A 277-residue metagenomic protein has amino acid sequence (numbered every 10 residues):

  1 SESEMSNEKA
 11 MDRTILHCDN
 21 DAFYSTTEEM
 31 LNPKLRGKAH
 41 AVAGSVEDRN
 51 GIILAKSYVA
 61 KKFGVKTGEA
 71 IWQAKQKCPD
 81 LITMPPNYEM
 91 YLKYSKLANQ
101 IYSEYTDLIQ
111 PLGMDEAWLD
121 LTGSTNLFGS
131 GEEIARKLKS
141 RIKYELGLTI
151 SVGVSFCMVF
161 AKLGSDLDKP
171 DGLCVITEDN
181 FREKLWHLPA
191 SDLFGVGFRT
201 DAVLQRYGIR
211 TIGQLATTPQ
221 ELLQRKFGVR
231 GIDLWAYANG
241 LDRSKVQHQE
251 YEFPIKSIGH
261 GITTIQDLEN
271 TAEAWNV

Functional and structural regions predicted by a protein language model:
S1-M114, W118, A238: Residues that scaffold, gate, or flank divalent-cation-dependent active/transport sites
H17, T200-V277: DNA-contacting surface of Y-family translesion DNA polymerases
T27-E29, I52-A55, F160-D168, R206 (+2 more regions): Short acidic, glycine/serine/threonine-rich loops at helix termini
L97, I101-Y105, K137-E145, V203 (+2 more regions): Generic non-transmembrane alpha-helical segments
M114-D120, F156-M158, T218: Short, conserved phosphate-binding/catalytic loop or strand-edge motifs used in phosphoryl-/nucleotidyl-transfer
L119-K139, G208: Catalytic palm subdomain of template-directed nucleic-acid polymerases, centered on the conserved carboxylate motif
S130-S191: Long, highly charged, low-complexity intrinsically disordered interaction regions that mediate electrostatic DNA/RNA
